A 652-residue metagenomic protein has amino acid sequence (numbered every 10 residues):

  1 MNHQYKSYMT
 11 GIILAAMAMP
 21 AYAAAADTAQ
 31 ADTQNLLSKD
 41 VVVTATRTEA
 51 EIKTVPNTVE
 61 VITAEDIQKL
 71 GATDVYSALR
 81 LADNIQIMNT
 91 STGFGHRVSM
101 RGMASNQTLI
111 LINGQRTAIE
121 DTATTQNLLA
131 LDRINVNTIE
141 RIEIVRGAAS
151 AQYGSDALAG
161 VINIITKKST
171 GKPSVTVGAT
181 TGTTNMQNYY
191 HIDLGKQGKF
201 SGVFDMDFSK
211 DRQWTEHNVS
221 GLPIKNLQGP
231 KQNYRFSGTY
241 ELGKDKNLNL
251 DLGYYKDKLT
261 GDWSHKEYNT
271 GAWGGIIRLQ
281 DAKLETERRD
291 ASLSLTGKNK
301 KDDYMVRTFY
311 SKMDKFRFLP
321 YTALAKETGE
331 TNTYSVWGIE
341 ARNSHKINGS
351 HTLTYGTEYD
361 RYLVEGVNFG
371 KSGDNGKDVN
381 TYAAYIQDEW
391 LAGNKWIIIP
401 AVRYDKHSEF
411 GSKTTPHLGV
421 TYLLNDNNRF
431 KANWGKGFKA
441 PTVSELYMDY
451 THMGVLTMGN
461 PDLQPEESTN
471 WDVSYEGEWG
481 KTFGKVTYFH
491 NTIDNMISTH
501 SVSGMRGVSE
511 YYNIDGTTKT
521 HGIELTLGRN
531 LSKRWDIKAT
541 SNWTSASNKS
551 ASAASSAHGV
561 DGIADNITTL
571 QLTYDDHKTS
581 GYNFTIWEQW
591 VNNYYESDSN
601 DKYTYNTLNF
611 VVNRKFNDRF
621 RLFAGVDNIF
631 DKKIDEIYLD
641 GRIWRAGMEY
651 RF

Functional and structural regions predicted by a protein language model:
Y8-T10, I192-Q197, Y240-L242, A432-G435 (+1 more regions): Conserved C-terminal beta-signal and adjacent last beta-strands/turns of outer-membrane beta-barrel proteins
V75-A78, R97-S99, I110-N113, N127-D132 (+4 more regions): N-terminal periplasmic accessory domains that precede and gate Gram-negative outer-membrane beta-barrel machines
Y76-R116: Extracytoplasmic beta-strand/coil segments of soluble accessory domains associated with Gram-negative outer-membrane
T117-R146: Short acidic/polar hinge/loop motifs at secondary-structure boundaries that mediate gating or recognition
N163, T170-K172, G195-L284, N495: Periplasmic-side early beta-strands and strand-to-turn transitions of outer-membrane beta-barrels
G243, N348-T352, S372-D494, T573-D575 (+3 more regions): Structural signature of Gram-negative outer-membrane beta-barrels, strongest in the C-terminal barrel of TonB-dependent
I276-K298, N332, L423, N427-R429 (+3 more regions): Outer-membrane beta-barrel signature, preferentially recognizing the C-terminal barrel domain of Gram-negative
L391-N394, F489-T492, N513-S597, R619-R621 (+1 more regions): Gram-negative outer-membrane beta-barrel transporters
